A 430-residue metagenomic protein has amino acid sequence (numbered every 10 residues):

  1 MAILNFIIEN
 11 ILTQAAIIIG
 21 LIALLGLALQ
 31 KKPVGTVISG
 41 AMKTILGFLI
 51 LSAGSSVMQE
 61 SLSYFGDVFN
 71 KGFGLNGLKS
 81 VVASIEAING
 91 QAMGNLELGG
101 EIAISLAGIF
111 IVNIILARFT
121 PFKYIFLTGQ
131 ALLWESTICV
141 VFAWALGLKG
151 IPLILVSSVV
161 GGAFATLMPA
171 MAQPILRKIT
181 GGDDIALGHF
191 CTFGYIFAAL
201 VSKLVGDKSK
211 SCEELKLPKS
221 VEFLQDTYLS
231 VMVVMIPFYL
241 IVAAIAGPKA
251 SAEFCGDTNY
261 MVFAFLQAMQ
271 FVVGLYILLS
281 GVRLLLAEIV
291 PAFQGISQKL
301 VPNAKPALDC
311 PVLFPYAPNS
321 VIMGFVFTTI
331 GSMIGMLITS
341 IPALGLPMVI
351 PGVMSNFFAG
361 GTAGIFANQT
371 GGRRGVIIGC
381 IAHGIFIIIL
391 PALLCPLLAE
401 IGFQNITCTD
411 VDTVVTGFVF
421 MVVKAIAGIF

Functional and structural regions predicted by a protein language model:
M1-G54, G99-G108, V112-P291, L300-D309 (+2 more regions): Signature of multi-pass transmembrane helix bundles
A15, E101, K149-S157, N319 (+3 more regions): Membrane-interface starts of transmembrane alpha-helices
G20-I22, I38, G66, N70-G90 (+6 more regions): Helix-loop-helix junctions within the multi-pass membrane cores of secondary transporters/permeases
G47-A103: Membrane helical hairpin/interfacial module
S55-S63, L390-A399: C-terminal TM-helix exit segments that contain a strictly Trp-centered aromatic cap at the helix terminus
V57-S61, G74-G77, N95-L96, T192-F197 (+3 more regions): Hydrophobic transmembrane alpha-helix bundles
F73-E86, I104-F110, G129-T137, S157-G162 (+4 more regions): Mid-membrane cores of alpha-helical transmembrane segments in multi-pass membrane proteins, especially transporters
Q130-L146, T328-A392: Membrane-interfacial helix-loop connectors
